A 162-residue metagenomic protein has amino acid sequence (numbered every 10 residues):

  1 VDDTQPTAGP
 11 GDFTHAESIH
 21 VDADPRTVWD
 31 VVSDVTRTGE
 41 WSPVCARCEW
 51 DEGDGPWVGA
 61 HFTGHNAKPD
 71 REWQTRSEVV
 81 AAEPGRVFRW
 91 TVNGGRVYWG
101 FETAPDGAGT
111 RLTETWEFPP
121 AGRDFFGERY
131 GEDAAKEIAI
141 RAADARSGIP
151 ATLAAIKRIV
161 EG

Functional and structural regions predicted by a protein language model:
V1-G53, W57: Hydrophobic ligand-binding cavity/cleft-lining segments
P6, A60-A67, V87-G94: Short beta-strand segments that buttress and anchor functional surface loops
T14-A16, E72-R76, R96-G100: Short, surface-exposed coil-to-beta transition loops
D24-R26, P56, V80-G85, E102-R111 (+1 more regions): A short, structured loop/turn motif at beta-sheet edges
V28-V32, T38, F62, V79 (+3 more regions): Hydrophobic pocket/interface hotspot
W50, A151-G162: Short, highly charged C-terminal tails/helix-capping segments
P56, K68-E72, V80-V87, R96: Short, charged/polar surface micro-motifs in flexible loops or helix N-caps
T91-P150, I156: Beta-strand/loop substructures that line and gate deep hydrophobic ligand-binding cavities in soluble
